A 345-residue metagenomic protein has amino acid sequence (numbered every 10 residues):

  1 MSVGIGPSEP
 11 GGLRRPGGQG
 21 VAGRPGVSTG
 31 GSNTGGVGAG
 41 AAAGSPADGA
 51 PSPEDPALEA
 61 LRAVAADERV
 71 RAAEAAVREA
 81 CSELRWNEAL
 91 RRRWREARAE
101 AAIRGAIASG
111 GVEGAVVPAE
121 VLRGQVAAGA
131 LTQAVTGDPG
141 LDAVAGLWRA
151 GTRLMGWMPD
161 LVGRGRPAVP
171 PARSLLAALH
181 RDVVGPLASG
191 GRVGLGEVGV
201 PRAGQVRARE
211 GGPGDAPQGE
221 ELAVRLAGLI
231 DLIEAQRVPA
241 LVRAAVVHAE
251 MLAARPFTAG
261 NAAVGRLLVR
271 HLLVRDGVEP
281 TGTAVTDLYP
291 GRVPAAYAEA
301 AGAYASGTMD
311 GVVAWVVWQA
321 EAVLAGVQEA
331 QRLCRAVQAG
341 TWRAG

Functional and structural regions predicted by a protein language model:
M1-G345: FIC/Doc superfamily catalytic core
